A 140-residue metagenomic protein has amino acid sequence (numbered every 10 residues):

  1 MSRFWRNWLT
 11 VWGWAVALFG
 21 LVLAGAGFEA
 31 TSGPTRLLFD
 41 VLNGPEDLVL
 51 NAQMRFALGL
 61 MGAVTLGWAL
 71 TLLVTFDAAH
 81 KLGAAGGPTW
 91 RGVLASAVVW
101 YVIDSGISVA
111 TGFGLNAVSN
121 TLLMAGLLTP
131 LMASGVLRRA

Functional and structural regions predicted by a protein language model:
R6-E29: N-terminal signal-anchor transmembrane alpha helix
P34-L50: Perimembrane loop-to-helix junctions flanking transmembrane segments
D40-V41, L122-S134: Alpha-helical transmembrane segments and their membrane-interface exit regions
E46-L48, L128-A140: Juxtamembrane membrane-interface segments at transmembrane alpha-helix termini
L48-G67: A loop-to-helix transmembrane entry motif
L50-R55, V74-P88: Short juxtamembrane and helix-loop transition motifs at transmembrane-helix boundaries in membrane proteins
G67, T71, G86-G106, L123-G126: Hydrophobic alpha-helical membrane segments
V102-S119: Membrane-helix boundary connector in multi-pass membrane proteins
